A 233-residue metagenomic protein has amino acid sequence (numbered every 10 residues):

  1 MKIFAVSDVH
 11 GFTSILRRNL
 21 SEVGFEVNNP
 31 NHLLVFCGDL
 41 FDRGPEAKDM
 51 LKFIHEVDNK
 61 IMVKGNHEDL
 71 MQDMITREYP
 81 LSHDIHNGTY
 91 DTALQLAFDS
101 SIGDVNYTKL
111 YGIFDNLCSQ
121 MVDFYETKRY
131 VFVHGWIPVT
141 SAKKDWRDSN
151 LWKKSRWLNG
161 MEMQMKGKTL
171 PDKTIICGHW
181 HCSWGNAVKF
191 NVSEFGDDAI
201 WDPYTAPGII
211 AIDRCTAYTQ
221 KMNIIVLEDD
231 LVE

Functional and structural regions predicted by a protein language model:
M1-L51: N-terminal active-site segment of His-dependent metallophosphoesterases
K2-H10, Y130-I137, I210-I212: Active-site-proximal beta-strand elements of phosphoester/diester hydrolases
V6-S7, L34-G38, M62-N66, I175-H179 (+1 more regions): Active-site neighborhood of phospho(di)ester-bond hydrolases with catalytic His/Asp-centered motifs
H10-S14, D42-P45, D69-Q72, T140 (+2 more regions): Active-site environment of divalent metal-dependent phosphoester hydrolases
P30, F124, F132, C177 (+2 more regions): Conserved hydrophobic/aromatic beta-strand scaffold that supports enzyme active sites
N31, A47-D123, K128, W157-Q164: Active-site neighborhood of divalent metal-dependent phosphoester bond hydrolases
N106-A187: His/acidic metal-ligating clusters that form di-metal
D198-E233: Binuclear metal-dependent phosphoesterase catalytic core
